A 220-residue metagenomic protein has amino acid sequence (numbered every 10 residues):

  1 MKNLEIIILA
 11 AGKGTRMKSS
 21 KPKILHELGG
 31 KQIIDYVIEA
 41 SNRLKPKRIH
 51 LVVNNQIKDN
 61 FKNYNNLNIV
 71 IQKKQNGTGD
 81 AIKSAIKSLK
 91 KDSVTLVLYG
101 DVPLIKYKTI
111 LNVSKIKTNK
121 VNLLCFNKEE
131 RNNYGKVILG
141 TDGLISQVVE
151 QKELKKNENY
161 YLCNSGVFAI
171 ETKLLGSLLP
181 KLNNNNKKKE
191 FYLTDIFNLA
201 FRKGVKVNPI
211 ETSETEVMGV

Functional and structural regions predicted by a protein language model:
K2-K58, L67, I71-N76, Y107-K115: N-terminal glycine-rich phosphate-binding loop and ensuing alpha1 helix
K2-L4, K47, K91-V94, N119-K120 (+1 more regions): Short coil/turn segments at beta-strand junctions that form active-site/ligand-binding loops
I6-I8, H50-L51, L96-V97, V121-L124 (+1 more regions): Structural beta-sheet core signal
L25, V137-L139, P209: A structural signal for short hydrophobic beta-strand segments in well-ordered beta-sheet cores
G29, K73, C125-N127, V149-K152 (+1 more regions): Residues at the C-termini of beta-strands that transition into short coil/loop
I33-V37, D80-S84, D195-I196: Well-ordered alpha-helical segments embedded in enzymatic catalytic cores
K58-I145, S165, A169-T172, S177-L182: Conserved beta-loop-beta/alpha segment of the NTase-like Rossmann-fold superfamily that binds/positions NTPs
L144-G219: Catalytic-core segments of class I nucleotidyltransferases/pyrophosphorylases that form NMP-activated intermediates
